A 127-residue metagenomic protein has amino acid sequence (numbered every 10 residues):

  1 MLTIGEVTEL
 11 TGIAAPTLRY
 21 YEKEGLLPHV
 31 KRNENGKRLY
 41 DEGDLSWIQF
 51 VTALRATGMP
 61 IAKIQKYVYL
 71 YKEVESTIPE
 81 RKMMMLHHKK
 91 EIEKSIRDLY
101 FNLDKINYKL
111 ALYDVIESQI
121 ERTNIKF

Functional and structural regions predicted by a protein language model:
M1-K66: Basic helix-turn-helix/winged-helix DNA-binding cores and closely related short helical interaction motifs
Y69, E73-F127: C-terminal regulatory/oligomerization modules of transcriptional regulators
